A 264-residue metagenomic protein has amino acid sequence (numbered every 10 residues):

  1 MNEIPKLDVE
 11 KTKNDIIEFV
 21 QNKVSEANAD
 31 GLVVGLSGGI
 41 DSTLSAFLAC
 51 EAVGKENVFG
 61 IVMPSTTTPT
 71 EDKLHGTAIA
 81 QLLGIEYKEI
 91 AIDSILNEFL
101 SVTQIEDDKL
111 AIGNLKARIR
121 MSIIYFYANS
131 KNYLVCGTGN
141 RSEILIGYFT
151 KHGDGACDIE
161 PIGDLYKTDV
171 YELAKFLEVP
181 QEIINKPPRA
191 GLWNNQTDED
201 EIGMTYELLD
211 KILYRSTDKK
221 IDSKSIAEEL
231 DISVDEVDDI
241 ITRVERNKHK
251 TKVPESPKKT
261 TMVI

Functional and structural regions predicted by a protein language model:
M1-L32, L44, L48-E51, E56-F59 (+1 more regions): ATP/NTP-dependent adenylation/nucleotidyl-transfer catalytic domains that generate, transfer, or process NMP-activated
G35: Conserved beta-strand segments that form the floor/walls of ligand-binding pockets within enzyme and binding domains
G39: Conserved G/P- and acidic residue-centered "switch" motifs that form tight phosphate/ATP-binding loops in soluble
